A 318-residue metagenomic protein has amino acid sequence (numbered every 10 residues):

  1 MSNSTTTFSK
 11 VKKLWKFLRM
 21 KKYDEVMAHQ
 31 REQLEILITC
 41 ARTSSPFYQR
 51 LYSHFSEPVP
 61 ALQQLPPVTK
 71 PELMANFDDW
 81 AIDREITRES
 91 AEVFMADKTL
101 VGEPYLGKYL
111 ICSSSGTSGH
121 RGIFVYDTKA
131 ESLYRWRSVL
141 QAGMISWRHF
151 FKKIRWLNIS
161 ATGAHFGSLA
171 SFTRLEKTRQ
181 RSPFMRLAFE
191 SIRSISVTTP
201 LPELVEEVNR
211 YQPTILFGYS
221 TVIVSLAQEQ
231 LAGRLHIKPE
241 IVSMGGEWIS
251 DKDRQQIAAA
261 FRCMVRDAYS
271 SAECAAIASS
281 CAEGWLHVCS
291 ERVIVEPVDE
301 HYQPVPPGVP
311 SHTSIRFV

Functional and structural regions predicted by a protein language model:
M1-R42, P46, F184-V318: Active-site glycine/GP-rich loop and adjacent strand/helix microenvironment that borders small-molecule binding pockets
M1-S113, G119-R155, T162, R210-F217 (+5 more regions): Nucleotide 5′-phosphate-binding alpha/beta core
Q64, E72, R155-N158, S194 (+2 more regions): Generic structural signal for residues positioned in beta-strands
R84-E85, H165-S168, S225: Short active-site-adjacent helix-start/loop capping segments
G116-G119, A161, S270, S311: Glycine-centered flexibility sites
F124-Y126, S168-A170, Q228: A short secondary-structure junction signal
Y134, F166-S168, R254, V305: Short acidic, gly/pro-rich beta-turn/loop elements at beta-sheet edges and active-site/ligand-binding grooves
I145-S182, S194: Conserved AMP-binding loop of ANL adenylate-forming enzymes
